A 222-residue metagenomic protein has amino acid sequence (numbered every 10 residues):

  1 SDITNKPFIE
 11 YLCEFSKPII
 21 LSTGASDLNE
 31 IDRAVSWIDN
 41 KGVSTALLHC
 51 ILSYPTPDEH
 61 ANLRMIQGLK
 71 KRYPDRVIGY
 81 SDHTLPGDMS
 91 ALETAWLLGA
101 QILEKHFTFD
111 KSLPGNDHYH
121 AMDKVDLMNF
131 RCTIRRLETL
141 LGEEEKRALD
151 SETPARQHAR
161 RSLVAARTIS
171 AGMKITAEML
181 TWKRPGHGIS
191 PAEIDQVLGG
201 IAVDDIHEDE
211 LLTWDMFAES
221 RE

Functional and structural regions predicted by a protein language model:
S1-E222: Catalytic cores and adjacent flexible loops of soluble metabolic enzymes that perform enolate/carbanion chemistry on
